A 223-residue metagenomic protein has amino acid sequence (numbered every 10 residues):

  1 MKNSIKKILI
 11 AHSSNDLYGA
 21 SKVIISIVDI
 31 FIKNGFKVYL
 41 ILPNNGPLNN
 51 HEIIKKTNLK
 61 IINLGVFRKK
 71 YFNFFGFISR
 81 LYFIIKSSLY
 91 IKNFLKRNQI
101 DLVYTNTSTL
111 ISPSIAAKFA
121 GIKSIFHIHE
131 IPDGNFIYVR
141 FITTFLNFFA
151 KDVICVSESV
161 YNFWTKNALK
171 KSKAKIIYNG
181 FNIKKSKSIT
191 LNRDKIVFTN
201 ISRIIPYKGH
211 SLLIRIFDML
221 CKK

Functional and structural regions predicted by a protein language model:
M1-K6, K184-V197, K222-K223: Nucleotide-sugar donor-binding and catalytic loop/hinge architecture of NDP-sugar-dependent glycosyltransferases
L9-I10, I91-L110, I125: Short N-terminal targeting/anchoring amphipathic segment
I10-Y18, I30-I78, I176: N-terminal strand-loop element at the rim of the active site of nucleotide-sugar-dependent glycosyltransferases
S13-L17, D133, N182, R203-Y207 (+1 more regions): Nucleotide-sugar-dependent glycosyltransferase donor-binding/catalytic pocket residues
Y18-D29, I196, R203-M219: A conserved mid-protein helix/loop that constitutes part of the nucleotide-sugar donor-binding site
L48, I84, L102-A120, N135: An aromatic- and histidine-rich active-site surface loop
F75-S79, I125-I154, L169: A conserved, positively charged/aromatic
S159, G180: Carbohydrate-associated surface elements
